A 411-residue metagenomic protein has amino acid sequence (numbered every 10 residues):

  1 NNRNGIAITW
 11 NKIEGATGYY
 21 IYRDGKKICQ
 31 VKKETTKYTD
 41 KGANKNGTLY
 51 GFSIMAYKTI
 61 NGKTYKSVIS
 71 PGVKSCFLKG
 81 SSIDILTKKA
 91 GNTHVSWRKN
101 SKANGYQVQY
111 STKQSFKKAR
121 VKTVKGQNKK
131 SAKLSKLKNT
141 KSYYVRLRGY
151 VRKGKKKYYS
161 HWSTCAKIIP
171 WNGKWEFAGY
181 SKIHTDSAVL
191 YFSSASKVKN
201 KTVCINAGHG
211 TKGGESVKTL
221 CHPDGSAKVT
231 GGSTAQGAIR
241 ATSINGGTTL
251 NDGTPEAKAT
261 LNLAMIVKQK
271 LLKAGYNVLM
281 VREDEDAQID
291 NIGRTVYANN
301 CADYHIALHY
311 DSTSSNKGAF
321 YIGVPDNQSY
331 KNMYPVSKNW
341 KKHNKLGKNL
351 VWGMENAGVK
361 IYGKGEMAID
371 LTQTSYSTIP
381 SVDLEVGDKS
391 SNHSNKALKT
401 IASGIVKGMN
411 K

Functional and structural regions predicted by a protein language model:
N1-G15, N46, G62-K102, N139 (+1 more regions): Pro/Thr/Ser/Gly-rich low-complexity, intrinsically disordered linker/stalk tracts
A7, T35-T39, H94, K129-K133: Short, surface-exposed beta-strand/beta-hairpin micro-motifs centered on an aromatic residue
W10, Y19, Y50-F52, Y57 (+5 more regions): Conserved hydrophobic/aromatic "anchor" residues that stabilize well-ordered secondary structure elements
I13-I28, K102-T123: Extracellular low-complexity, O-glycosylation-prone stalks/linkers
G15, K26, T59, K102 (+4 more regions): Short coil/turn motifs at secondary-structure junctions
I28-T35, K122-N128: Short beta-strand segments within Ig-like beta-sandwich modules, predominantly Fibronectin type-III
Y38-Y65, L134-K157: Beta-strand-rich modules
A90, I169-K411: Catalytic-site microenvironment of enzymes that process N-acetyl-hexosamine-containing cell-wall polysaccharides
